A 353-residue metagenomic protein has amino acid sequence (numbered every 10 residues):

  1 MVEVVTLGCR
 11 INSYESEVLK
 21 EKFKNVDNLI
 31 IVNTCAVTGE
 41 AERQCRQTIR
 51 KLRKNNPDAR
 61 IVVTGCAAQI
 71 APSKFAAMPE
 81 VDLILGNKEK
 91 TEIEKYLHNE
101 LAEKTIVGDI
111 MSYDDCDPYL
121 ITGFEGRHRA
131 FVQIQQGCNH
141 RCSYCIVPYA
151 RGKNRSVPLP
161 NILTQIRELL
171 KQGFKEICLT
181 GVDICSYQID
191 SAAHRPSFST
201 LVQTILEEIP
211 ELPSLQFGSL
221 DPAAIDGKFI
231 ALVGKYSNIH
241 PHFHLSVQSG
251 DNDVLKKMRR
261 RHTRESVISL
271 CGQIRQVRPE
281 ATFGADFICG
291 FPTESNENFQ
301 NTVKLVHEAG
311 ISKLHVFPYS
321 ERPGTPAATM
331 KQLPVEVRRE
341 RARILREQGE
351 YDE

Functional and structural regions predicted by a protein language model:
M1-Q188, K228, I239, F243 (+4 more regions): Proteins enriched for Cys/Gly/acidic motifs involved in redox and nucleic-acid/cofactor modification
T48, A130-F131, F217, V254-K257 (+1 more regions): Residue-level recognition of specific faces of alpha-helices
I61-V62, I70-A71, K171-N296: Conserved SAM/AdoMet-binding glycine-rich loop
E294, G310-I311: Contiguous mid-protein beta-loop-alpha structural module that forms a pocket-lining wall or clamp of enzyme active
